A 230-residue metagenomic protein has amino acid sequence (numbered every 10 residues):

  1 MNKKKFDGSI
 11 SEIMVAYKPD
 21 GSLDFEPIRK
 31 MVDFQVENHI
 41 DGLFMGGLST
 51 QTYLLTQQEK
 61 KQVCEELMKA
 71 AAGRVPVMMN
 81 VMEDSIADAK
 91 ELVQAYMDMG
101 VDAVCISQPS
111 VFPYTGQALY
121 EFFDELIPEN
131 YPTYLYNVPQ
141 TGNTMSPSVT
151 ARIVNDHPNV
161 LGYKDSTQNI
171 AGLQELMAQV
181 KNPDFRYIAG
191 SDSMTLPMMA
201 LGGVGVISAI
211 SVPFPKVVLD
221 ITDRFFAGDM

Functional and structural regions predicted by a protein language model:
N2-S11, A16-N143, R152: Active-site beta->alpha loop and helix N-cap motifs at the rims of alpha/beta catalytic domains
E129, Q140-M230: Catalytic alpha/beta core domains of metabolic enzymes, predominantly
